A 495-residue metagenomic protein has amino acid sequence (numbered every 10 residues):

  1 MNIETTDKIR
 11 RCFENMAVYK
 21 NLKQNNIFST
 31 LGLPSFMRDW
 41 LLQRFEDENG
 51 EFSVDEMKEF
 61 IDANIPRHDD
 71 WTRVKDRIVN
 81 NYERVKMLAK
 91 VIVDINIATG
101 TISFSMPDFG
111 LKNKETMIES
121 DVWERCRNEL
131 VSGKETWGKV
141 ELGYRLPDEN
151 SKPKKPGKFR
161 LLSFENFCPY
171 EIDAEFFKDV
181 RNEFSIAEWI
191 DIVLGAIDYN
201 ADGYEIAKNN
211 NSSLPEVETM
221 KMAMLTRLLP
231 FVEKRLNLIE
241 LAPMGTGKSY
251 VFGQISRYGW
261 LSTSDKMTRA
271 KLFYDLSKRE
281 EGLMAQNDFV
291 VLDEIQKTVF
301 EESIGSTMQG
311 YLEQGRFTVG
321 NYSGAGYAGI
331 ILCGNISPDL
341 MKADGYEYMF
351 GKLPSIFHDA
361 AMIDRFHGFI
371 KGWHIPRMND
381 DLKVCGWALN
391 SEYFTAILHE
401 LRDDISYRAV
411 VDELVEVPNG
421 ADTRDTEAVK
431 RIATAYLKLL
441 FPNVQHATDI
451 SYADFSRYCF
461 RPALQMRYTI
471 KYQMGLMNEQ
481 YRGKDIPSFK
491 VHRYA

Functional and structural regions predicted by a protein language model:
M1-N200: Extended, charged/polar low-complexity intrinsically disordered regions
A63, M362-I363, H367-A495: Conserved NTP phosphate-binding and transfer environment spanning the P-loop NTPase/kinase superfamily
C168-Y258: P-loop NTPase catalytic core of nucleic-acid-dependent motor ATPases
Y250, S256-E301: AAA+/P-loop NTPase substrate/partner-engagement loops
K278-E280, E313-A328, G351-F357: Conserved Walker
E281, Q286-F289, E301, V319-N321 (+3 more regions): Long, internal scaffold/assembly segments composed of regular secondary structure
Q286-Y311, A325, P338-D344, A361-M362: Conserved AAA+/SF3 P-loop NTPase catalytic/coupling segment centered on the Walker-B
D293-I295, Y327-P354, G372-I375: A short beta-strand-to-loop transition that corresponds to the Sensor-1 phosphate-sensing loop of AAA+ P-loop ATPases
